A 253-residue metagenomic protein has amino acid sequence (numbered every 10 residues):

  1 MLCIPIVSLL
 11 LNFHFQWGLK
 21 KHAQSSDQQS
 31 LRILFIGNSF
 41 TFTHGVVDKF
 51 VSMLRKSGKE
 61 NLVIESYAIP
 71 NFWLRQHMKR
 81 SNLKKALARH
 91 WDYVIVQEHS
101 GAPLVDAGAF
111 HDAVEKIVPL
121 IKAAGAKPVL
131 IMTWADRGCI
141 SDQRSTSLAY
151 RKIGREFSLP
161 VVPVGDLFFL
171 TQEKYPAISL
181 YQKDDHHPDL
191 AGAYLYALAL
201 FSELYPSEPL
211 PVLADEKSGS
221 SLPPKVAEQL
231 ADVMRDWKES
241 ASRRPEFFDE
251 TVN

Functional and structural regions predicted by a protein language model:
M1-N12: Hydrophobic membrane-insertion alpha-helices, especially the h-region of bacterial N-terminal signal peptides
V7, F15, D215-E216: Anion-recognition interface
F15-D27: Ser/Thr/Pro/Gly-rich low-complexity linker/stalk segments immediately outside membranes or between
L31-L34, F40-D112: Conserved SGNH/GDSL esterase-like catalytic core that processes O-acyl groups on lipids and polysaccharides
N38-S39, D189: Ser/Thr-glycine-rich phosphate-binding loops at phosphate-binding pockets of nucleotides, nucleotide cofactors
L83-L190, Y194, L198-E203, P209-L213: Alpha-helical cap/lid subdomain in secreted, periplasmic, or secretory-pathway luminal O-acyl-processing enzymes
A199-N253: Conserved catalytic region of serine esterases and O-acyltransferases that act on ester linkages in lipids
